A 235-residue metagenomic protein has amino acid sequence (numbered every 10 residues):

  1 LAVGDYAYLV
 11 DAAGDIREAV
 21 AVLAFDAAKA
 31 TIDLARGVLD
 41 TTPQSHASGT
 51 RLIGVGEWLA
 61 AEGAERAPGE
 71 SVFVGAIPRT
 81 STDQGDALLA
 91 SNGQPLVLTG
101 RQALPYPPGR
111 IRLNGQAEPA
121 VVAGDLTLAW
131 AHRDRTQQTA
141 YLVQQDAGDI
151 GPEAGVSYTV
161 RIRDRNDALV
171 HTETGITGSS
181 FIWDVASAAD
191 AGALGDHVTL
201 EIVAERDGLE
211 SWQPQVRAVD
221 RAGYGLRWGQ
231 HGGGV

Functional and structural regions predicted by a protein language model:
L1-T31, Q145-D146, V203: Ser/Thr/Gly-rich low-complexity blocks that favor extended beta-strand/coil architectures
G4-Y6, A19, D125, G155-T159 (+1 more regions): Exposed beta-strand and adjacent loop surfaces of beta-rich binding modules that mediate intermolecular recognition
G14-G93, T99: Small/polar beta-strand repeat architecture
D15-V20, R163-T174, S211-Q213: Surface-exposed loop/edge segments in extracytoplasmic proteins
D26-D33, V122-G124, G175-F181: Ser/Thr- and Asn-enriched, surface-exposed coil loops between beta-strands
W58-A64, A140-G195: Recognizes extended acidic, P/S/T-rich segments that occur within or adjacent to Ig-like beta-sandwich modules
R66-D86, I182-P214: Beta-strand-rich modules
A87-Y141, G208-G234: Pro/Thr/Ser/Gly-rich low-complexity, intrinsically disordered linker/stalk tracts
